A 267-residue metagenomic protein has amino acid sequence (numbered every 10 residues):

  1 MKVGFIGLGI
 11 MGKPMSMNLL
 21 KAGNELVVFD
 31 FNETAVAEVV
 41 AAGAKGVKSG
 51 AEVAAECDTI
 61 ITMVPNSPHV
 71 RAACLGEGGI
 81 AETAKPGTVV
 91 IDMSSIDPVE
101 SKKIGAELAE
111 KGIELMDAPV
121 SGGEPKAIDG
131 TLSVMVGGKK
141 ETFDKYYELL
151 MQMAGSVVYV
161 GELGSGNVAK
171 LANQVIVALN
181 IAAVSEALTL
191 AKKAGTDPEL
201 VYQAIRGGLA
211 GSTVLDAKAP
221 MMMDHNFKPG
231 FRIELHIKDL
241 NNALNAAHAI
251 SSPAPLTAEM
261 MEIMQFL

Functional and structural regions predicted by a protein language model:
M1-M63, T88, M93: NAD(P)+-binding Rossmann beta1-loop-alpha1 motif at the extreme N-terminus of oxidoreductases
L8, I96-Q174, A178: Rossmann-fold dinucleotide-binding core
L26, G46, E114-M116, V157 (+2 more regions): Hydrophobic beta-strand scaffold residues
E52-A54, T59-I60, S67-L132: Rossmann-like NAD(P)(H) cofactor-binding subdomain of soluble oxidoreductases
D129-G137, V158, E162-A194, Q203-A217 (+1 more regions): Active-site-proximal catalytic alpha-helix in oxidoreductases
L163, N167, G211-L267: Interdomain hinge/lid region at the active-site interface of Rossmann-like NAD(P)-dependent oxidoreductases
